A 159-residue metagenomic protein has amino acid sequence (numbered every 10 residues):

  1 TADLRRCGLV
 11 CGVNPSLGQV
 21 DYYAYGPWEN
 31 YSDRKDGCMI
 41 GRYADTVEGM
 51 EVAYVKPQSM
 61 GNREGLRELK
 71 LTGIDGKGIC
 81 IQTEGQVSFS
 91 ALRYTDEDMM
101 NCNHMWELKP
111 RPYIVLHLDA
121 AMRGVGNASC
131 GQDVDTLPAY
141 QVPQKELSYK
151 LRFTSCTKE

Functional and structural regions predicted by a protein language model:
T1-E159: Beta-strand/loop-rich accessory regions of lumenal/periplasmic or secreted enzymes, predominantly carbohydrate-active
